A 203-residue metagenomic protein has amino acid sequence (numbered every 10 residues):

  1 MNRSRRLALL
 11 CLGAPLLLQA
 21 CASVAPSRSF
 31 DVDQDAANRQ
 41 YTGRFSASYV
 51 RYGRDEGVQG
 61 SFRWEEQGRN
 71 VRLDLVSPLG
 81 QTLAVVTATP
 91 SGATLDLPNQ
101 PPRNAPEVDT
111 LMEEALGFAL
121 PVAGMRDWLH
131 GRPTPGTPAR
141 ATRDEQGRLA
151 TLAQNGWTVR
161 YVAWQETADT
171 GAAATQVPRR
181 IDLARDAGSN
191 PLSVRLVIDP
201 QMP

Functional and structural regions predicted by a protein language model:
M1-S23: Sec-dependent bacterial lipoprotein signal peptides
P15-N38: Bacterial Sec signal peptide processing site at the extreme N-terminus
N38-P78, L83: Post-signal-peptide N-terminal segment of Sec-exported extracytoplasmic proteins
T42-R44, E65-Q67, V85-T87, T94 (+2 more regions): Beta-strand-dominated lipid-handling architectures at cellular/organellar boundaries
E56-G60, L83-V85, W157, N190-R195: Amphipathic hydrophobic-ligand
N70-L120: An acidic-aromatic
N99-N155: Flexible, processing/modification-adjacent segments and terminal tails in exported/periplasmic/extracellular proteins
T134-P203: Gly/Pro-enriched, hydrophobic low-complexity segments that function as extracytoplasmic propeptides/linkers
